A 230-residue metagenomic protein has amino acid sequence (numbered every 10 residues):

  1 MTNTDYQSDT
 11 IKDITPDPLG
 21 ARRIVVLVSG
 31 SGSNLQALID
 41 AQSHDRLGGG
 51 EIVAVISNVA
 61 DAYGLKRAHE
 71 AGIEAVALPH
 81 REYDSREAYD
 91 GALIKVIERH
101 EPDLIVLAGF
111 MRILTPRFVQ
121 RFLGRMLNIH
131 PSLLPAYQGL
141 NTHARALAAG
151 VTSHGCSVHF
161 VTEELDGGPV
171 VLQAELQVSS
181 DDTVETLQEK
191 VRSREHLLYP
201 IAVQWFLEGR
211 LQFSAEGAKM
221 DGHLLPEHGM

Functional and structural regions predicted by a protein language model:
T2-Y63: N-terminal Rossmann-like dinucleotide-binding module
D5-Q7, F213-M230: A short, charged, Gly/Pro-tolerant segment at domain boundaries
A41, N58, A108-D221: Donor/substrate-binding cores of folate-linked one-carbon enzymes
G48-A88: Short, surface-exposed acidic-centric catalytic microdomains
V53, D103, G124: Conserved acidic residues
S57-N58, R81-E82, R86-E87, H100-P116: N-terminal glycine-rich "phosphate-gripper" loop used for MgATP/nucleotide binding and carboxylate activation
E74, D103, T152: Residue-level detector of anion-binding/catalytic polar loops
A88-I94: Charged helix-capping and loop-helix junction motifs
